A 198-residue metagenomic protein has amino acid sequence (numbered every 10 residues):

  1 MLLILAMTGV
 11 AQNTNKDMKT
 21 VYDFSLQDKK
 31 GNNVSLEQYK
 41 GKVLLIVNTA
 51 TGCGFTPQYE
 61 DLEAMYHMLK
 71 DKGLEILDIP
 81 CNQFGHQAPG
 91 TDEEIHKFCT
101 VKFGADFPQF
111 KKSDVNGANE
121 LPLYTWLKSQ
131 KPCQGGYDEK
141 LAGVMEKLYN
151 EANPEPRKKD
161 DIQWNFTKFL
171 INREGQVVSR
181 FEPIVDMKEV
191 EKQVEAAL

Functional and structural regions predicted by a protein language model:
M1-K16: Bacterial Sec-dependent N-terminal signal peptides
Q12-E37: N-terminal "domain-start" segment that seeds a small globular fold
D28, N48-G52: Amphipathic alpha-helical repeat scaffolds
K42-V43, T51-G52, T56-P80, C99-F103: Conserved helix-turn-beta segment immediately C-terminal to the redox Cys motif in thioredoxin-like folds
G73-G90, D106-G117: Thiol-based oxidoreductase modules, predominantly thioredoxin-like and allied folds used for disulfide exchange
G104-I184: Thiol/selenol-based redox catalytic cores and closely related redox-interacting motifs
V178-L198: Non-catalytic, surface beta->alpha helical segment in thiol-disulfide oxidoreductase systems
